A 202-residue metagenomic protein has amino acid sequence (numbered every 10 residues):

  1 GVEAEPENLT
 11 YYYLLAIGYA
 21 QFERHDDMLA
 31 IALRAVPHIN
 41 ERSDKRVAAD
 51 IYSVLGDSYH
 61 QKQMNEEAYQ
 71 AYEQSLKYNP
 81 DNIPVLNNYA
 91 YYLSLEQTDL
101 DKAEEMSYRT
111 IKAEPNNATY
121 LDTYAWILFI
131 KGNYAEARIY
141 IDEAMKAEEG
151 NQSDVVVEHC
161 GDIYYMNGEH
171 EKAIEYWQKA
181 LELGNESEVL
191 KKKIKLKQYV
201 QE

Functional and structural regions predicted by a protein language model:
V2-E3, P37, L76-K77, Y108-K112 (+2 more regions): Conserved structural position within tetratricopeptide repeats
P6, N40, R46, P80 (+3 more regions): Short coil turns that delineate tetratricopeptide repeat
Y11, K45, I51, V85 (+3 more regions): TPR alpha-solenoid repeat register
L14, V54, N88, T123 (+2 more regions): Canonical tetratricopeptide repeat
I17, D57, Y91-Y92, W126 (+1 more regions): Residue-level recognition of tetratricopeptide repeat
F22, K62, E96-Q97, K131 (+1 more regions): Structural motif corresponding to the intra-repeat A-B loop/turn of tetratricopeptide repeats
